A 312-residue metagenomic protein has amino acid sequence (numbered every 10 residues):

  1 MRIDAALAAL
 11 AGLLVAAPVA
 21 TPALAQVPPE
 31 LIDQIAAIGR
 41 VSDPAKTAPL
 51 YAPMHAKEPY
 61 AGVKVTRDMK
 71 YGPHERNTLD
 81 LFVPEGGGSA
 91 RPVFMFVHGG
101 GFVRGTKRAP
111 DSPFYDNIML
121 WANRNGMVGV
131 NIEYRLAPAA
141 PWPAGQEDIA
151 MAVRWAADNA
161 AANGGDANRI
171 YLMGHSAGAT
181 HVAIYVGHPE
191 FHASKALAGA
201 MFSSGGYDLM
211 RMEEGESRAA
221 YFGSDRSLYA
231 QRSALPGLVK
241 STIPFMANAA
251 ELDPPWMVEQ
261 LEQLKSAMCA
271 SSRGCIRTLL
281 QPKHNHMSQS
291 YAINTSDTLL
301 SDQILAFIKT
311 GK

Functional and structural regions predicted by a protein language model:
D33-G88: N-terminal cap/lid segment of alpha/beta-hydrolase-fold proteins
P53-A61, G205-G237: Mobile cap/lid helix-loop segments that gate and shape the active-site cleft of serine hydrolases
A90-G101: Short beta-strand element of the alpha/beta-hydrolase
R108-V130: Short amphipathic alpha-helix adjacent to the substrate-entry channel of hydrolases
M151-E216, Y229: Primarily recognizes the serine-hydrolase "nucleophile elbow" in alpha/beta-hydrolase and SGNH/GDSL folds
L209, L252-W256: Acidic catalytic loop of the alpha/beta-hydrolase fold
S241, A247-A249: Short beta-strand/loop motif that positions the catalytic acidic residue of the alpha/beta-hydrolase fold
N248, P255, E262, C269-K312: C-terminal catalytic histidine-bearing segment of alpha/beta-hydrolase fold enzymes
